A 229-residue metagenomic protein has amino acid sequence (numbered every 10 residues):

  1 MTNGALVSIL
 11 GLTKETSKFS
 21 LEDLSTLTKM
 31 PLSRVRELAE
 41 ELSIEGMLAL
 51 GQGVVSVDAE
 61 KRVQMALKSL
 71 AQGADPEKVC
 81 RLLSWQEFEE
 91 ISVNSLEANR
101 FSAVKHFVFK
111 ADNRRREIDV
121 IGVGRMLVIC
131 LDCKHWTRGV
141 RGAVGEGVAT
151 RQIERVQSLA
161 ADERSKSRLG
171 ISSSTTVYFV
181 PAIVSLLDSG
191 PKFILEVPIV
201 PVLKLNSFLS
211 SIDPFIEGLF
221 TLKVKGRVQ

Functional and structural regions predicted by a protein language model:
M1-Q229: Intrinsically disordered, low-complexity Ser/Thr/Pro/Gly-rich regulatory segments
